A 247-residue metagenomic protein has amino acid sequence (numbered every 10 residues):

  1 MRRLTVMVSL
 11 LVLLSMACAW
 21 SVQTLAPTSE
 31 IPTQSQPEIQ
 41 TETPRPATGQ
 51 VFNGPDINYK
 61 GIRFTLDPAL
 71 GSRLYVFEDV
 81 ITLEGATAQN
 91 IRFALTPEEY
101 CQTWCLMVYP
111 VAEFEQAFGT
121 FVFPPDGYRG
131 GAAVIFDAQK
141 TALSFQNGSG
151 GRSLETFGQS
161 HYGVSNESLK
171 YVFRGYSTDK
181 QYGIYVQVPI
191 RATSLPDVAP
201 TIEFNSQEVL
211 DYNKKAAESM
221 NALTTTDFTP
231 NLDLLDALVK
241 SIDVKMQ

Functional and structural regions predicted by a protein language model:
M1-E78, F145, K240, K245-Q247: Intrinsically disordered, low-complexity Ser/Thr/Pro-rich tracts
L10-V12, A69, S144-T156, E167-S168 (+3 more regions): Extended amphipathic secondary-structure runs
A19, Q102, L106, A199-N205: Secreted/luminal cysteine- and crosslink-motif detector
P68, L95-P97, I190, M246: Non-catalytic surface loops within mature trypsin-like serine protease
F77-T82, S160-N166, S194-V209: Low-complexity, polar-biased intrinsically disordered regions enriched in Pro/Ser/Thr/Gly
L83-A133, Q187, S194-L195: A short acidic-to-branched-hydrophobic micro-motif
F123-Q181, Q187-P196: Signature of long, low-cysteine stretches enriched in small and polar/charged residues
V186-Q247: Surface-exposed amphipathic alpha-helical segments
